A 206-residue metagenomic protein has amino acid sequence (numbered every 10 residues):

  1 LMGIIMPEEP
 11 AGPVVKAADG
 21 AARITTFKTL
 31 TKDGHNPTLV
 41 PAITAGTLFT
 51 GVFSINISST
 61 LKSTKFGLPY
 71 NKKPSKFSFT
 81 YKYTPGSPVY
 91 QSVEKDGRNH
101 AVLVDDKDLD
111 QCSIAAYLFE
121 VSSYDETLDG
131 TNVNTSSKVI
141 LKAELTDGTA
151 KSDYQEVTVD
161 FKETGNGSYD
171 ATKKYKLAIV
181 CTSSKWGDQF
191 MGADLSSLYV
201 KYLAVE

Functional and structural regions predicted by a protein language model:
L1-S78, K95-R98, K107-E206: Aromatic (Trp/Tyr/Phe) and Gly/Pro-enriched flexible surface segments
Y81-D105: Short amphipathic, basic-aromatic surface patches that mediate peripheral association with negatively charged
